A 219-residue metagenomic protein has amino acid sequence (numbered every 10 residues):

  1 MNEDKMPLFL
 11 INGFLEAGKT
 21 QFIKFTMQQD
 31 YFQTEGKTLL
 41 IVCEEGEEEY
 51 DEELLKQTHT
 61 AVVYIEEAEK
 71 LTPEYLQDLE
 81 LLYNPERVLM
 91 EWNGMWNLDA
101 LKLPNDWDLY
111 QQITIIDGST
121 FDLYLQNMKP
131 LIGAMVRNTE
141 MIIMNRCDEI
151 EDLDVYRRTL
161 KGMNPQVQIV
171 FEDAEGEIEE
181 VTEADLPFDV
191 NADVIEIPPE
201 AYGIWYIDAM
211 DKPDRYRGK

Functional and structural regions predicted by a protein language model:
N2-L123: Nucleotide-state-sensitive switch-loop elements of NTP-binding domains
L8, I132, Y216-G218: A broadly tuned, weak detector of single residues within folded domains
L10, L131, M210-D211: A structural connector/turn signal
K19, L109, L153, P199-G203: Alpha-helix initiation and N-capping motif
Q28-Q29, T58-V62, L109-Y110, L131-V136 (+2 more regions): Short, low-complexity, polar/charged sequence segments that are solvent-exposed and flexible
E86-N164, Q168-E172, G176: Phosphate/Mg2+-binding loops and adjacent switch elements in nucleotide/diphosphate-handling enzyme cores
M144-N145, Y156-Q168, G176-K219: OB-fold and OB-like single-stranded nucleic-acid-recognition modules and their adjacent interaction interfaces
